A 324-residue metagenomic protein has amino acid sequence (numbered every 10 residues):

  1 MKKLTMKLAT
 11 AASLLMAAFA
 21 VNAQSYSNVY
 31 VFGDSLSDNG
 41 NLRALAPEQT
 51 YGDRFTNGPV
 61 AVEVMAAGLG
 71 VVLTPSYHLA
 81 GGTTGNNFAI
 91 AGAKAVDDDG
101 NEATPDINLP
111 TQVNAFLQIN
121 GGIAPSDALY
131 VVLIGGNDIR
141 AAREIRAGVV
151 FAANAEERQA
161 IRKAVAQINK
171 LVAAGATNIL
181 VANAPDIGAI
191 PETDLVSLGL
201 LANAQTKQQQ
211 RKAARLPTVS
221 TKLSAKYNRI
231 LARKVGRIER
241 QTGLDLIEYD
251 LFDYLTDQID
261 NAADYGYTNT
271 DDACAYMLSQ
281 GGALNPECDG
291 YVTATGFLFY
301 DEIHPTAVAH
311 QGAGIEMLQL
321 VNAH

Functional and structural regions predicted by a protein language model:
M1-A9: Bacterial N-terminal signal peptides that target proteins for export
T5, L14-L15: Residue-level detector of intrinsically disordered terminal segments
A11-L14, A23-Q24: …; additionally, a secondary subgroup of soluble metalloenzymes is captured
A18-A20: N-terminal signal peptide c-region/cleavage motif recognized by signal peptidases
A23-H324: Conserved active-site regions of diverse hydrolases
